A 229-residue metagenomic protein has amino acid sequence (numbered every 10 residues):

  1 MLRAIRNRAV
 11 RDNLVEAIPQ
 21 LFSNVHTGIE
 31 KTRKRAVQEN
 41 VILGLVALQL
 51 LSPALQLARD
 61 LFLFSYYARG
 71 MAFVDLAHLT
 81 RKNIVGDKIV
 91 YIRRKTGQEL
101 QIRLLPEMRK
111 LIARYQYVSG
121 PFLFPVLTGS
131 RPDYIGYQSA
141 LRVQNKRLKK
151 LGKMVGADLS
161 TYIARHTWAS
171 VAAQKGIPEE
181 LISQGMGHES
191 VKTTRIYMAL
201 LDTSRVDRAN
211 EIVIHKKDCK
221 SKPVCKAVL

Functional and structural regions predicted by a protein language model:
M1-Q20, R69-M71: N-terminal DNA-binding recognition helix of tyrosine site-specific recombinases/integrases
I18-F73: Basic, Lys/Arg- and aromatic-enriched nucleic-acid-binding interface segment
S23-N24, H78-R114: Conserved tyrosine-mediated DNA breakage-rejoining catalytic core shared by Y-recombinases
A36, R93-G97, M186-E211: Catalytic-site neighborhood detector that most strongly recognizes the C-terminal catalytic loop/helix of tyrosine
V41-L43, L105-A157: Active-site/catalytic core of tyrosine-dependent DNA strand-transfer enzymes
A47, L51-P53, N145-Q184: Short, basic (Lys/Arg/His-rich) helix/loop patches that form interaction surfaces in the mid-to-C-terminal regions
K82-K88, A157-D158, I177-I196, C219-K220 (+1 more regions): Short, polar N-cap/turn motifs at the start of nucleic acid-interacting alpha helices
G120, V126-Y134, I212-L229: C-terminal secondary-structure termini that scaffold catalytic or DNA-interacting sites
